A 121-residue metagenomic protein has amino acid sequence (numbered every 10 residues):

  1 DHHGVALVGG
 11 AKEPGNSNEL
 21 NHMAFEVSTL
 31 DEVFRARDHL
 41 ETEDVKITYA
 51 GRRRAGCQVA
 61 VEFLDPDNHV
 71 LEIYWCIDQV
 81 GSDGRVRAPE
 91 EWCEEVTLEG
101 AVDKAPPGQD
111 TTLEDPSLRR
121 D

Functional and structural regions predicted by a protein language model:
D1-N18, L64, V70-I77: Conserved short beta-strand elements that form part of the metal-binding/catalytic scaffold of enzyme active sites
H3, V27, T42-K46: Catalytic cores of nucleotide-enabled group-transfer and carboxylate-activating enzymes in metabolic and assembly-line
V5, G15-N18, H22, V45 (+1 more regions): Generic, low-specificity signal for short hydrophobic/alpha-helical stretches with a mild N-terminal bias, encompassing
G10-S28, G84-T97: A signal for specific C-terminal beta-sheet/loop modules enriched in small/flexible residues with GP/PG/PP motifs
E13-H39, V59-L64: Vicinal oxygen chelate
D38-D121: Vicinal oxygen chelate
